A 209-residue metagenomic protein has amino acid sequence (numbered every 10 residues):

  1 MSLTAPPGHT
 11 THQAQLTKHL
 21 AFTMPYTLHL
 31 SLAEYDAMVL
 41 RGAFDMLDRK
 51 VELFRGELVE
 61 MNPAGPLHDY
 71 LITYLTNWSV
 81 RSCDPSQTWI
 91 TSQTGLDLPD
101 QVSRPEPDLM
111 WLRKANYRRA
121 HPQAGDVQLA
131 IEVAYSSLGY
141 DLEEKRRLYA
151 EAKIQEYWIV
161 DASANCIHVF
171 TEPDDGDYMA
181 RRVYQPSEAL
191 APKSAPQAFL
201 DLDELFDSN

Functional and structural regions predicted by a protein language model:
S2-N209: Gly/Pro/Ser/Thr-rich low-complexity, intrinsically disordered segments predominantly at protein N-termini
